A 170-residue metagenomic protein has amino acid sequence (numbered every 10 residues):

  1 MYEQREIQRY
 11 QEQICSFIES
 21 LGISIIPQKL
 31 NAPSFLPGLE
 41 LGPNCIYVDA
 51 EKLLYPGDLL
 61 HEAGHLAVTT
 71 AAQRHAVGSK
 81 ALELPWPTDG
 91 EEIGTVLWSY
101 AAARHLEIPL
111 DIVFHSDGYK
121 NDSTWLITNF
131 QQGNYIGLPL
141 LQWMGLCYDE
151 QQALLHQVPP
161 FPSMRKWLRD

Functional and structural regions predicted by a protein language model:
M1-G42, K52, H105: Auxiliary, metal-adjacent structural segments of Zn-dependent hydrolase domains
Y10, P56, E91: Hydrophobic (often cysteine-bearing) scaffold residues that line and stabilize catalytic clefts of nucleotide/cofactor
P43-D58: Short pre-active-site segment immediately N-terminal to the catalytic Zn-binding motif
G57-T70: Active-site recognition of the HExxH zinc-binding catalytic motif
V68-S99, Y119: Post-HEXXH active-site segment of zinc metalloproteases
V96-R104, G145-L146: Short, hydrophobic/amphipathic alpha-helical patches that form generic packing surfaces within helical domains
A102-G118: Short helix/loop segments within enzyme catalytic domains that coordinate or immediately flank catalytic cofactors
W125-D170: Pan-zinc metallopeptidase signature
